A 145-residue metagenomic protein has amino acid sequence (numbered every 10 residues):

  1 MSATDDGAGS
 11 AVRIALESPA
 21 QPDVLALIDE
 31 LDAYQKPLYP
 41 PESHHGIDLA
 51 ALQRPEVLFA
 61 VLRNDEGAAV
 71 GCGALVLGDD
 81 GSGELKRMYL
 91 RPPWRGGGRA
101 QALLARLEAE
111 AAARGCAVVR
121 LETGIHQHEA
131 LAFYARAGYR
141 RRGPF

Functional and structural regions predicted by a protein language model:
M1-A8: Actinobacteria-biased recognition of intrinsically disordered, low-complexity terminal regions
G9-K86, R91-P93, L104-R106, E110 (+1 more regions): Acetyl-CoA-dependent GNAT
P19, R120-I125, L131-F145: Conserved catalytic-core motifs of GNAT/GCN5-like acyltransferases
P22, G97, H128: Loop/helix-junction capping segments adjacent to catalytic residues or to phosphate/diphosphate-binding pockets
R91-G97, I125: Active-site acidic-Proline motif in GNAT/NAT acetyltransferases
G98, G115, G138: Short glycine-rich hinge loops at helix-strand junctions in the catalytic core of two-component histidine kinases
L104, A111-T123: Conserved GNAT acetyl-CoA-binding A-motif
